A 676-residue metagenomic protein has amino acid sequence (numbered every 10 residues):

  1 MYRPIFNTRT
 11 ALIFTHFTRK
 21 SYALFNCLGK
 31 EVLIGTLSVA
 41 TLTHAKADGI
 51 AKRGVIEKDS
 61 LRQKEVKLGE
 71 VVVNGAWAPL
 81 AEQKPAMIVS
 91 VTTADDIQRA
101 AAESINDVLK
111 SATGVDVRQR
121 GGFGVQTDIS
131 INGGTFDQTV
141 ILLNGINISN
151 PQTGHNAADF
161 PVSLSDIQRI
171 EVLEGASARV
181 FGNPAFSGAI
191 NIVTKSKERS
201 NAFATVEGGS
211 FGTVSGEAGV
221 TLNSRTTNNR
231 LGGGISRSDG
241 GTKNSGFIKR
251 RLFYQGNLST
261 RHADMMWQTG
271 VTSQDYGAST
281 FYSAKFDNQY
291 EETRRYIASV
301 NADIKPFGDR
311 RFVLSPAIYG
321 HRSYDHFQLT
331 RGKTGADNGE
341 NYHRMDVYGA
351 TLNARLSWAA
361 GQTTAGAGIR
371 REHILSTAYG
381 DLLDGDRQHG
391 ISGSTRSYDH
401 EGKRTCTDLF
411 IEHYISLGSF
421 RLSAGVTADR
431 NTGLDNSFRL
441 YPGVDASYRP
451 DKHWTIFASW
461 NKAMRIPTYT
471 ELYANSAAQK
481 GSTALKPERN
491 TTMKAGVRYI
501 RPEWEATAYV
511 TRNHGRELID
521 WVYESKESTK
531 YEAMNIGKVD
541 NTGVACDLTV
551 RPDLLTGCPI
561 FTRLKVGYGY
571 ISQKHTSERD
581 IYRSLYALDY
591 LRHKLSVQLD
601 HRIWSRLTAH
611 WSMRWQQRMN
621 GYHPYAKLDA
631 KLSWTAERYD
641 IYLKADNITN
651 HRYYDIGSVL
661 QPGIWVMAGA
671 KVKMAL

Functional and structural regions predicted by a protein language model:
G49-Q98, N106, F136: Short, acidic, small-residue-rich periplasmic hinge/interaction motif at the N-terminus of Gram-negative outer-membrane
N106, K110-I146, N150: Extracytoplasmic beta-strand/coil segments of soluble accessory domains associated with Gram-negative outer-membrane
D128, N147-E174, I192-K195: Short acidic/polar hinge/loop motifs at secondary-structure boundaries that mediate gating or recognition
G188-A189, T194-L222, G232-S245, N288: Short strand-turn segments of transmembrane beta-barrel domains in outer membranes, especially the first one or two
S238-S245, K249, A263-L314, I318-V347: Flexible loop and strand-edge segments within Gram-negative outer membrane beta-barrel domains
N257-T260, T272, S447-R449, A458-S459 (+2 more regions): Conserved C-terminal beta-signal and adjacent last beta-strands/turns of outer-membrane beta-barrel proteins
S283-P306, H343-M345, G402, D435 (+6 more regions): Outer-membrane beta-barrel signature, preferentially recognizing the C-terminal barrel domain of Gram-negative
S416-L422, R512-H514, N535-Q617: Gram-negative outer-membrane beta-barrel transporters
